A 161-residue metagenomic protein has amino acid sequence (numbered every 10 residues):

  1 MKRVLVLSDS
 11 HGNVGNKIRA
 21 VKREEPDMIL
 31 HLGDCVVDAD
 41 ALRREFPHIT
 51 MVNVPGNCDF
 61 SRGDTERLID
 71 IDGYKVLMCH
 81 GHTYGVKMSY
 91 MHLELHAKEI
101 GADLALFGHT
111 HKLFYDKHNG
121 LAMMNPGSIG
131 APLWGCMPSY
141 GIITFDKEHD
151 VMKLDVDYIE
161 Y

Functional and structural regions predicted by a protein language model:
M1-I49, D59-T65, C136-S139, F145-D146 (+2 more regions): N-terminal active-site segment of His-dependent metallophosphoesterases
M1-V4, L68-L77, K117-M123, F145-V156: Beta-strand-turn-beta hairpins that frame and shape the catalytic cleft of phosphate-ester-processing enzymes
V6-S8, M28-D34, V52-N57, L77-H80 (+2 more regions): Active-site neighborhood of phospho(di)ester-bond hydrolases with catalytic His/Asp-centered motifs
G12, V37, T83, K112 (+1 more regions): Short active-site segment of divalent metal-dependent hydrolases/proteases that encodes the spacing between
V21, R43, S61, R67-D70 (+3 more regions): Short secondary-structure boundary/capping segments
E24-D27, F46-T50, D72-Y74, G101-A102 (+1 more regions): Short glycine/proline-enriched coil/turn segments at helix->beta-strand junctions
T50-L95, E99-I100: Helix-adjacent hinge/juxtasegments
V52, V86-H149: Conserved beta-sheet core of the metallophosphoesterase superfamily
